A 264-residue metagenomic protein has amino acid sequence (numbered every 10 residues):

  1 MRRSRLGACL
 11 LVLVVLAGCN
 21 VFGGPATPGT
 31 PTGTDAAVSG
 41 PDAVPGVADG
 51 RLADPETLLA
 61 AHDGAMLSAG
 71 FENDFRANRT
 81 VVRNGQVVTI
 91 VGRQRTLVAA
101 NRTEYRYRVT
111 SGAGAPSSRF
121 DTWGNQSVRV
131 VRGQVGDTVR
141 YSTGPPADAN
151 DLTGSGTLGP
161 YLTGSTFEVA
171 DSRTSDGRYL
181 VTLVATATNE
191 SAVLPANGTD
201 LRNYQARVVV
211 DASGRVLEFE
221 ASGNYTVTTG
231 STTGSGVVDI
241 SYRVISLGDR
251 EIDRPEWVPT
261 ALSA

Functional and structural regions predicted by a protein language model:
M1-A77, V82-G124, R129-V130, D137 (+5 more regions): Hydrophobic alpha-helical segments
A192-L194: Acidic- and glycine-rich mobile interface elements
